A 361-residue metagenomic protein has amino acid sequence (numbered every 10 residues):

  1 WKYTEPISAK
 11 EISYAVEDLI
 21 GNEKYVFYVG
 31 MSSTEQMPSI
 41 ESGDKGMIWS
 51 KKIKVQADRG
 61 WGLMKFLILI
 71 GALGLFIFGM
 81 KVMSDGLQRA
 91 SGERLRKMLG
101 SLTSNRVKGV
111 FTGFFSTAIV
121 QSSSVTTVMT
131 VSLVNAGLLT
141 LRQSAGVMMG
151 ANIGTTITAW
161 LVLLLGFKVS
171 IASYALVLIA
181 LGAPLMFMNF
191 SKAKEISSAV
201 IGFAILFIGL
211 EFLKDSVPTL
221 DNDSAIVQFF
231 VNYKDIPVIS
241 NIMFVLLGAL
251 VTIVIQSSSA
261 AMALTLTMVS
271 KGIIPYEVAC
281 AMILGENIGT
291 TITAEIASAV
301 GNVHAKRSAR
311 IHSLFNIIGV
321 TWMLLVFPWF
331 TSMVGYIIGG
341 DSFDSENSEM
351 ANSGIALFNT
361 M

Functional and structural regions predicted by a protein language model:
W1-N22, S33-K51: Recognizes extended acidic, P/S/T-rich segments that occur within or adjacent to Ig-like beta-sandwich modules
V26-S32: Extracellular recognition modules
D58-R106, V200-L250, M268: Helix-loop-helix hairpins and the membrane-proximal interhelical loops of multi-pass alpha-helical transport proteins
L73, I77, S84-R89, T117-V125 (+3 more regions): Short helix-coil transition sites and intra-membrane helix breaks within transmembrane domains of multi-pass
E93, K97, S101, N105 (+9 more regions): Alpha-helical transmembrane segments of multi-pass membrane proteins, especially transporters and channels
N105-M129, V238-L264: Hydrophobic alpha-helical transmembrane segments of multi-pass integral membrane proteins, predominantly secondary
T117, V128-A151, W160-Y174, T252-G289 (+4 more regions): Membrane-interfacial helix-loop connectors
G166, L210, D221-D235, A299-M361: Transmembrane alpha-helical segments and their short flanking loops that form helix-hairpins/helix-helix interfaces
